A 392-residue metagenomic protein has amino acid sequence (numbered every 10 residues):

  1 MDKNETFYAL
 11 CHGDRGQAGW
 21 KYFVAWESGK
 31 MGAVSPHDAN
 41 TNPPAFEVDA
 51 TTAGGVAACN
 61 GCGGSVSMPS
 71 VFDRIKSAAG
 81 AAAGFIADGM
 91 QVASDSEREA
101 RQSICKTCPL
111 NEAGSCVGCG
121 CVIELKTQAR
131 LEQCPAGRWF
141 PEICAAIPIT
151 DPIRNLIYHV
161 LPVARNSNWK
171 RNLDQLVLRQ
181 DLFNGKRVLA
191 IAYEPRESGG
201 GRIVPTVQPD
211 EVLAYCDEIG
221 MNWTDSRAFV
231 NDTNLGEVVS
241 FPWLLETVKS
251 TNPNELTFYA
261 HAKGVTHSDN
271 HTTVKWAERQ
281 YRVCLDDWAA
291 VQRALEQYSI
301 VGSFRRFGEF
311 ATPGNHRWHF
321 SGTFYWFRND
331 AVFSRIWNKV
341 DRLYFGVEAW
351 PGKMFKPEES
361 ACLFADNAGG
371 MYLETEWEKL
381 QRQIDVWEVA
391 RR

Functional and structural regions predicted by a protein language model:
M1-F7, C11-E47: Charge-rich, low-complexity intrinsically disordered regions
K3-N4, W20, V71, A78 (+2 more regions): Short amphipathic alpha-helical segments that mediate assembly, nucleic-acid/protein binding, or membrane association
T6-G13, S67-A83, D151, L373-R392: Membrane-proximal basic amphipathic "stem/tether" segments
C11, V24, L125, A145-T150: Interfaces that engage single-stranded nucleic acids at replication/repair/recombination sites
Y22, G118-L125, P242, A349-K353: Short, hydrophobic/amphipathic alpha-helical patches that form generic packing surfaces within helical domains
E27-M31, A82, I86-G89, Q180 (+2 more regions): Short, flexible helical or helix-coil boundary motifs
F46-I147: Cysteine-centered metal-binding/redox modules
I143-R392: ER/Golgi luminal nucleotide-sugar-dependent glycosyltransferases, focusing on the catalytic module
